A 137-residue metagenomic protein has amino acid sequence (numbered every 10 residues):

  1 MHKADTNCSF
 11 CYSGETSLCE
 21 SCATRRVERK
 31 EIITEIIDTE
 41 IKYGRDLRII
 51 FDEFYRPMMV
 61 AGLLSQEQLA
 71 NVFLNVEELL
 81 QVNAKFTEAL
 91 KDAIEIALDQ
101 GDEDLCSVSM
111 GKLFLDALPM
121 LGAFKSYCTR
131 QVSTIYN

Functional and structural regions predicted by a protein language model:
M1-N137: An all-alpha helical bundle fold corresponding to the catalytic cores of small-GTPase guanine nucleotide exchange
